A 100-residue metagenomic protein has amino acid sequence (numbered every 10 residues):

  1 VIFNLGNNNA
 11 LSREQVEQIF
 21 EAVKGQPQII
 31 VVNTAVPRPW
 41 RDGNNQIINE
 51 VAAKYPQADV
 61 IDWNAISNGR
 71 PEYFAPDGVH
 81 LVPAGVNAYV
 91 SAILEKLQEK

Functional and structural regions predicted by a protein language model:
V1-E99: Alpha-helical cap/lid subdomain in secreted, periplasmic, or secretory-pathway luminal O-acyl-processing enzymes
